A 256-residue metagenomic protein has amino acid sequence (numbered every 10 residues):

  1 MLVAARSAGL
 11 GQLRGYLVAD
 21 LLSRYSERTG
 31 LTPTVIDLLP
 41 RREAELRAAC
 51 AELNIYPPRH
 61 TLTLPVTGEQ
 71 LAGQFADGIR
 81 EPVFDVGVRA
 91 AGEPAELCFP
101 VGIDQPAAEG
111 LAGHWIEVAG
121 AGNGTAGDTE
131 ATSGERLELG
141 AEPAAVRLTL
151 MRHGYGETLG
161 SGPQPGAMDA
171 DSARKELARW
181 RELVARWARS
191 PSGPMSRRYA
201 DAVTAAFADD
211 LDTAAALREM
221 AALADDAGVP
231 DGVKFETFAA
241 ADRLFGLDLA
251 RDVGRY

Functional and structural regions predicted by a protein language model:
M1-E130: N-terminal Rossmann-like or analogous alpha/beta NTP/dinucleotide-binding catalytic cores that position adenine
V3-S7, L150-G154, A224: Short, histidine-centered active-site or binding-site loop motifs used for metal coordination, general acid-base
G11, G134-A145, A167-A170, A206-A214 (+1 more regions): Structural motif
L17, K175, A215: Short, well-structured alpha-helical interface segments that form or flank functional binding sites
E27-P33, H153-P165, A227-V233: Short helix-capping/linker segments at secondary-structure and domain boundaries
E43-A51, R174-L183, A241-R251: Short, mixed-charge aromatic SLiMs
F75-D201: Catalytic adenosine-cofactor/nucleotide-binding cores of aminoacyl-tRNA synthetases and other
A205-R255: Helix-rich, typically C-terminal accessory recognition domains appended to large enzymatic cores
